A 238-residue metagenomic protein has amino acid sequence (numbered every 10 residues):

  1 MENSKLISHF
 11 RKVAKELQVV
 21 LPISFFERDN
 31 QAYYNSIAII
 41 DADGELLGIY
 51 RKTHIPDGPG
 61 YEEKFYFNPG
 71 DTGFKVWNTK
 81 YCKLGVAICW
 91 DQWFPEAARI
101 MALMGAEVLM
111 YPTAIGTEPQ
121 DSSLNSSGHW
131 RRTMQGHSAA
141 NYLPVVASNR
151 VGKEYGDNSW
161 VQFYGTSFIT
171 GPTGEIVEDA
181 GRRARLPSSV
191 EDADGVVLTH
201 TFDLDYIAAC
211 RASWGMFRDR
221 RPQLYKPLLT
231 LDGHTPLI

Functional and structural regions predicted by a protein language model:
E2-P22, K83, C89-L198: CN hydrolase (nitrilase-like) catalytic-core segments centered on the catalytic cysteine and neighboring Lys/Glu
F25, I39-D41, R51-H54, N78 (+3 more regions): Short, structured patches in soluble enzyme cores that scaffold and shape functional sites
R28-A32, N158-V161: Short loop/turn motifs at secondary-structure junctions and domain boundaries
S36-I39, I49, F74-V76, A147 (+3 more regions): Conserved hydrophobic/aromatic beta-strand scaffold that supports enzyme active sites
A42-D43, K80, P172: Short, ordered coil/turn segments that flank beta-strands lining enzyme active or ligand-binding pockets
D43, I49-Y50, A180, V190: Short hydrophobic alpha-helix segments
K52-Y66, A184-S213: A short, polar/charged loop-to-alpha-helix boundary motif
T72-E107, Y206-I238: Cysteine/selenocysteine-centered motifs that mediate thiol-based redox chemistry or coordinate metal-sulfur cofactors
